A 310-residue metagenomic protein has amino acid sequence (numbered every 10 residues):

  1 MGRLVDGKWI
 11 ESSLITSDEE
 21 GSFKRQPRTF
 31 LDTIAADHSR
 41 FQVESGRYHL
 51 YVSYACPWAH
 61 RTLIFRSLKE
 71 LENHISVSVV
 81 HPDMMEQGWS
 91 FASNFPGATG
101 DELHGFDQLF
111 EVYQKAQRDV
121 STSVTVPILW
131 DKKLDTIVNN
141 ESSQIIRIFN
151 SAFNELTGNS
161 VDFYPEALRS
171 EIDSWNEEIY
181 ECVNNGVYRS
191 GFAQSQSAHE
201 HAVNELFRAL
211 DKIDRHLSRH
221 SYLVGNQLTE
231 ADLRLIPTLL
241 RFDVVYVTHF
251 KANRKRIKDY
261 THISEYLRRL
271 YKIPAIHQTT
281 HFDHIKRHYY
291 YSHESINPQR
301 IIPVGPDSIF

Functional and structural regions predicted by a protein language model:
M1-F310: C-terminal alpha-helical interaction module
